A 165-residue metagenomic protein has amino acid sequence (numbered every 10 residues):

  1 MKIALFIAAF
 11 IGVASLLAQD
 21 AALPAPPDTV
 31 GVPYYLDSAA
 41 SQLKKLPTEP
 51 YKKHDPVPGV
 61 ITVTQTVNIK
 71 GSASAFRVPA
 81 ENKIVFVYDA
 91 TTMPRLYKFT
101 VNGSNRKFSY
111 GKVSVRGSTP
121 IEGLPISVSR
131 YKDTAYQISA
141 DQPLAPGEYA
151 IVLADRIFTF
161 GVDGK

Functional and structural regions predicted by a protein language model:
I3-V13: Sec-dependent N-terminal signal peptides
A14-A18: Sec/Tat signal peptide C-region and signal peptidase I cleavage site
Q19-Y110, D155-K165: Primarily secretory-pathway and cell-envelope proteins
T92-R95, I126, G147: Short beta-strand/loop motifs in extracellular/secreted proteins, especially within beta-sandwich accessory domains
Y110-D133: Extended, solvent-exposed segments with strong compositional bias
S127, Q137-S139, T159-G161: Generic structural detector for well-ordered beta-strands
R130-Y131, G147-E148, V152-D163: C-terminal partner/receptor-binding element of secreted or periplasmic proteins
T134, A140, L144-E148: A glycine-anchored, Pro-Gly-centered beta-turn/N-cap motif
